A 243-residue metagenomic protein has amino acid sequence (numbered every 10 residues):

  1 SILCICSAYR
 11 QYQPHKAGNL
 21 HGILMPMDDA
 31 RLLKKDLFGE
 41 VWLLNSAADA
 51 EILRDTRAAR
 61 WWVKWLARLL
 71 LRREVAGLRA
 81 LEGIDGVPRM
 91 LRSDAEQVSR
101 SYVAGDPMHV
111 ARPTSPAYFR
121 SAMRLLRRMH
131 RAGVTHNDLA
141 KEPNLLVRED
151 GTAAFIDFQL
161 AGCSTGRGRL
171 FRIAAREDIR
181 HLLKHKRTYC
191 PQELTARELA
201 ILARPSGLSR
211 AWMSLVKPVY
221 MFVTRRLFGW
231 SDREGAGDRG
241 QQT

Functional and structural regions predicted by a protein language model:
L3, G18, E234-T243: Short, basic, low-complexity termini and linkers enriched in Ser/Thr/Gly/Pro that act as targeting/leader peptides
L24-L32: Conserved N-terminal boundary motif of the eukaryotic protein kinase catalytic domain
R31-L32, L37-R72: ATP-binding glycine-rich loop module of kinase domains
A76-D85: Structural motif at the C-terminus of the N-lobe alphaC helix and the adjacent alphaC-beta4 loop of the Hanks-type
G86-F119: Conserved structural core of kinase catalytic domains
R127-V134: Protein kinase catalytic-loop region centered on the HRD/HxD motif
V134-E142: Catalytic-loop of the protein kinase fold
R148, A153-G240: C-lobe/activation-segment region of protein kinase-like
